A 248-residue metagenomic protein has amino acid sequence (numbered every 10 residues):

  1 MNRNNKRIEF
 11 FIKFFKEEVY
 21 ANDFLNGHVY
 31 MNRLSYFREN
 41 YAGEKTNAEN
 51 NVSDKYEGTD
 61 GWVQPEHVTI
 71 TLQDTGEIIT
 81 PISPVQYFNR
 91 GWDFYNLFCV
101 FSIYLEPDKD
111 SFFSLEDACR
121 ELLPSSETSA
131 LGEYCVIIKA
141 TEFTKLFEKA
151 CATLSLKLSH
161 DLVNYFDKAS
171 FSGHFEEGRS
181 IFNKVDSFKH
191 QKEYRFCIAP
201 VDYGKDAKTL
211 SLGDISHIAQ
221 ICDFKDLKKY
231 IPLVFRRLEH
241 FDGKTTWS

Functional and structural regions predicted by a protein language model:
M1-S248: NAD-dependent ADP-ribosyltransferases
